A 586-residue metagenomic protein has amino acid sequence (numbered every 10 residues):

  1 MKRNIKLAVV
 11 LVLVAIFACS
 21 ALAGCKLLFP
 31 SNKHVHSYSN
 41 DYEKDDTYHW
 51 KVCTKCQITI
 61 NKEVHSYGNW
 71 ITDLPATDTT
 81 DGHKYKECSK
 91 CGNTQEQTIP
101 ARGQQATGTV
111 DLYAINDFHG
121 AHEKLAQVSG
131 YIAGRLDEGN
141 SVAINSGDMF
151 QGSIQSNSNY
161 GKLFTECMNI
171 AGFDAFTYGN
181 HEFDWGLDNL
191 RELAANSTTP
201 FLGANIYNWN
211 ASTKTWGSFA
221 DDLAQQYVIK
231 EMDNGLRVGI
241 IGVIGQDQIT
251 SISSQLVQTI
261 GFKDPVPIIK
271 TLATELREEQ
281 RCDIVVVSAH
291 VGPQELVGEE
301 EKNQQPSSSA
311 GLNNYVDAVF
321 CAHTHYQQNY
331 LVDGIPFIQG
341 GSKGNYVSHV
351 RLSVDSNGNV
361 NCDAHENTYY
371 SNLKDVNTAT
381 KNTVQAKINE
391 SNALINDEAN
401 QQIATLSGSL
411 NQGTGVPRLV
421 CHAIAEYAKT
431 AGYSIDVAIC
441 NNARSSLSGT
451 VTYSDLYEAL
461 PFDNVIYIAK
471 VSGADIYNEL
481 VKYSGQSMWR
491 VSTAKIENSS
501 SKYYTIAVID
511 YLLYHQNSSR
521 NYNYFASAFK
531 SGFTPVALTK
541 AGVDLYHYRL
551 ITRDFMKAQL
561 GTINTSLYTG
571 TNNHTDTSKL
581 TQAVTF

Functional and structural regions predicted by a protein language model:
M1-R3: N-terminal secretory signal peptides that target proteins for export/translocation
K6-A18, A23: Sec-dependent N-terminal signal peptides
A18-Q105: Thrombospondin type-1
D41-Y42, Y326-Y330, A459: Short, exposed beta-strand/loop patches in secreted or surface proteins that constitute
Y48-W50, H83-Y85, Q225-I229, Y326-N329 (+3 more regions): Short, acidic/polar N-cap/turn motifs at the starts of alpha helices
I60-K62, Q95-I99, K230, T368-S371 (+2 more regions): Generic detection of short hydrophobic beta-strand segments and adjacent strand-loop junctions
G103-N372, A423, A438: Acidic, metal/ion-coordinating pockets
T109, A121, G134, V257-I260 (+3 more regions): Catalytic centers of hydrolytic enzymes
